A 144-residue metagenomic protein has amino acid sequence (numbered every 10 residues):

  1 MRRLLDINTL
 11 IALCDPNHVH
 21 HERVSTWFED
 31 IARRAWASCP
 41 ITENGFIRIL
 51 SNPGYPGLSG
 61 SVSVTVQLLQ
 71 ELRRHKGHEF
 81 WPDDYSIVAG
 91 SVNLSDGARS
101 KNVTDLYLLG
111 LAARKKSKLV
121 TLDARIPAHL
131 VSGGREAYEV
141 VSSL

Functional and structural regions predicted by a protein language model:
M1-S38, L50-V64, V131-G134, L144: Short, well-structured N-terminal submotif of metal-dependent ribonuclease cores
R2, Y85-A98, L106-L144: Acidic, PIN/NYN-like endoribonuclease modules and their adjacent C-terminal/linker elements
L10, E43-F46, I126-P127: A generic structural signal for short hydrophobic patches within well-formed alpha-helices
P16, P40-N44, V66-G97: Acidic catalytic patch
I31, L72-R73, A112: A generic structural signal for well-ordered alpha-helical segments
A35, G77-E79, E136-E139: Conserved beta-strand segments of alpha/beta enzyme cores
